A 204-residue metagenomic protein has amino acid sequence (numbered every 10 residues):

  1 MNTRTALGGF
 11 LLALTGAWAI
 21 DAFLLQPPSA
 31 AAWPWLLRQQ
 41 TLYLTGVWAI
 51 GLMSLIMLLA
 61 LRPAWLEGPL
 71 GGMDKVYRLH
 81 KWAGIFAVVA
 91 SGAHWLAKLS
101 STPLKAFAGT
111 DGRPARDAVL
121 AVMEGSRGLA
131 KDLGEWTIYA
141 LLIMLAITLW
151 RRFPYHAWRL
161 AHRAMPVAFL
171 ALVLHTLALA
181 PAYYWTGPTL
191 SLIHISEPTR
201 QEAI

Functional and structural regions predicted by a protein language model:
M1-L11: N-terminal membrane topogenic signal
A13-P27, L59, L96: Alpha-helical transmembrane segments of multi-pass membrane proteins
L24-A30, R151-A157, L170-S191: Transmembrane helix-loop junctions at the membrane interface of multipass transporters and ion channels
A30-A31, K105-E124: Membrane-interfacial helical/loop segments at transmembrane boundaries in membrane proteins
L36-V47, D117-D132: Short aromatic-rich membrane-water interface segments that cap or initiate transmembrane helices in multi-pass membrane
L58-M73: Membrane-helix interface/capping segments
W82-L99, W150: Hydrophobic alpha-helical membrane-insertion segments
I193-I204: Single conserved hydrophobic/aromatic residue that forms the stacking wall/gate of nucleotide- or nucleobase-binding
